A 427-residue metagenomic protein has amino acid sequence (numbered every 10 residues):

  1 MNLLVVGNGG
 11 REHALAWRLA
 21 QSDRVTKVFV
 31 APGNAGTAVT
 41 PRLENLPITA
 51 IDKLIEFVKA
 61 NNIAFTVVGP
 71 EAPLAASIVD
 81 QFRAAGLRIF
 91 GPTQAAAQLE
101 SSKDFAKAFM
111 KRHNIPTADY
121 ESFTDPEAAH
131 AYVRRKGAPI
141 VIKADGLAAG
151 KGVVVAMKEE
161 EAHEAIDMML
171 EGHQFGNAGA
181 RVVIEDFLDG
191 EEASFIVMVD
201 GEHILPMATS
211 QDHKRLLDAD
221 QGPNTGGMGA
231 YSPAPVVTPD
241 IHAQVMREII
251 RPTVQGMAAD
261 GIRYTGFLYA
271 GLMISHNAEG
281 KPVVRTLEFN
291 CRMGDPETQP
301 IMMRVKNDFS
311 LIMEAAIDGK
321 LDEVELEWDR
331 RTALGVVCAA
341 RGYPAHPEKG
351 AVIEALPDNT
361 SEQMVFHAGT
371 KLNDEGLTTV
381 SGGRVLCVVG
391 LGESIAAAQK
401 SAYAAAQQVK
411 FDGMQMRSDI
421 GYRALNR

Functional and structural regions predicted by a protein language model:
M1-Q94: ATP-binding N-terminal substructure of ATP-dependent carboxylate-amine bond-forming enzymes
V5, V30-A31, V67-V68, I89-P92 (+6 more regions): General beta-strand structural signal in soluble alpha/beta enzymes
E44-A50, E121-D125, A156: Short acidic-hydrophobic, aromatic-tinged amphipathic segments that line or gate anion-handling sites
F90-G152: A conserved helix-loop-beta module that forms one wall/lid of the active-site cleft in ATP-utilizing catalytic domains
G152-T298: Internal nucleotide-binding/catalytic subdomain
M246-L268, N290-E362, N373: Active-site "cap" helix and flanking loop/linker of ATP-utilizing ligase/carboxylase catalytic domains
T370-E375, V380-R427: Generic C-terminus detector
